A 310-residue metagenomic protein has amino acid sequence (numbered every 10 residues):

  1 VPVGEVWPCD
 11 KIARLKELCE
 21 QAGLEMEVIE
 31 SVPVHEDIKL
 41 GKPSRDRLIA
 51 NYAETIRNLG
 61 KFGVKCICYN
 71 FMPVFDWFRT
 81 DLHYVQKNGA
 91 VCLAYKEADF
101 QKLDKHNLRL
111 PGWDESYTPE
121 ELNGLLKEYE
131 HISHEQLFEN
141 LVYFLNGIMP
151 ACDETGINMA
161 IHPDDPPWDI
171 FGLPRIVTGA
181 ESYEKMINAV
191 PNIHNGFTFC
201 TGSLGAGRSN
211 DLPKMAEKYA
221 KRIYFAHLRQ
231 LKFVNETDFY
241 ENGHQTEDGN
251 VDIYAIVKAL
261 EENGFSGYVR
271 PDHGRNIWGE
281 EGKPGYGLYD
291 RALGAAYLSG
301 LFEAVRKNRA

Functional and structural regions predicted by a protein language model:
V1-E139, E154: Structural motif corresponding to the early beta-alpha repeats
E20, D37-G41, D46-A50, R57 (+8 more regions): Histidine-acidic metal/acid-base catalytic patches
D165: Helix-loop segments that flank and shape redox-cofactor active sites
